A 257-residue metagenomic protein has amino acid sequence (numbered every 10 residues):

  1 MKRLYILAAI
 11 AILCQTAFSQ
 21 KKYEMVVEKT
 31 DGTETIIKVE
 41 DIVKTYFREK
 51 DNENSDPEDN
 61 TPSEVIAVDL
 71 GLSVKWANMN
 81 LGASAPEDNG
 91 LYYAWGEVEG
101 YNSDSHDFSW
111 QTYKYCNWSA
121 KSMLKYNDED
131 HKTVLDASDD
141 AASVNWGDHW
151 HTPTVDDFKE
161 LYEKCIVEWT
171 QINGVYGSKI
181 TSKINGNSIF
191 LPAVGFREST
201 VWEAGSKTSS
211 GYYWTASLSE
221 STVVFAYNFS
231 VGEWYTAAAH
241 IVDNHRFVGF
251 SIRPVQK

Functional and structural regions predicted by a protein language model:
M1-E24: Bacterial Sec-dependent N-terminal signal peptides
A9, L13-Q15, T30, N127 (+1 more regions): Compositionally biased, intrinsically disordered low-complexity segments
I12, T33, K50, S84 (+1 more regions): Surface-exposed, flexible loop/turn segments at secondary-structure boundaries
Q20-E53: Compositionally biased alpha-helical segments
E53-K257: Conserved positions within compact, well-structured domain cores
